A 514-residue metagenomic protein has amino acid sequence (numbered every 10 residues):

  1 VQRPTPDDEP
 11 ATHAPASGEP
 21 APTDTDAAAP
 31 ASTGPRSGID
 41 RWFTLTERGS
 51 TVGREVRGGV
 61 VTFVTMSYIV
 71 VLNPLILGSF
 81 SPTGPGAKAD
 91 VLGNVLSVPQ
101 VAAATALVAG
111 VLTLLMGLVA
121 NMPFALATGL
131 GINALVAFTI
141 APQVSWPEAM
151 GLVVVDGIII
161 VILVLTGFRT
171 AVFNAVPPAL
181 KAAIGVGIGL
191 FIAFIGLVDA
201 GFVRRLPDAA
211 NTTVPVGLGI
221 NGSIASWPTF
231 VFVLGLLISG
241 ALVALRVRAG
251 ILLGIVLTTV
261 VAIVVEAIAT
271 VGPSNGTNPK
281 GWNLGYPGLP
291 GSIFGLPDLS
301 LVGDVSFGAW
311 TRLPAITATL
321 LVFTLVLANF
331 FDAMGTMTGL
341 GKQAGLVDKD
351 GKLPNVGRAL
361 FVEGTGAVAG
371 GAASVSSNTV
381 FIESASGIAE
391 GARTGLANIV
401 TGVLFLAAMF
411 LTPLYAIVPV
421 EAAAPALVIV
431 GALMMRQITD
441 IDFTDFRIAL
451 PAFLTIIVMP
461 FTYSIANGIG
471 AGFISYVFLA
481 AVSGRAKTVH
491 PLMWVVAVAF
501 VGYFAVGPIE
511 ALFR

Functional and structural regions predicted by a protein language model:
V1-G34: Long, low-complexity, intrinsically disordered cytosolic termini of multi-pass membrane proteins
D26-P99, V216-I220, I255, T259-G357 (+2 more regions): Helix-loop-helix hairpins and the membrane-proximal interhelical loops of multi-pass alpha-helical transport proteins
R36-N73, V108-A109, G129-G185, L340-I438: Helix-loop-helix junctions within the multi-pass membrane cores of secondary transporters/permeases
R48-G59, N94-A102, A106, S145-A149 (+19 more regions): Hydrophobic, aromatic-rich alpha-helical transmembrane segments and their membrane-interface anchor motifs
V56, I76, V172, A249 (+3 more regions): Residue-level signature of catalytic and energy-coupling elements of molecular machines, predominantly ATP/GTP-dependent
V60-S67, V111, L118, A193 (+4 more regions): Hydrophobic/aromatic residues within the transmembrane alpha-helices of Major Facilitator Superfamily
V108-G129: Juxtamembrane transmembrane-helix boundary signature
I140-V264, I399-R514: Membrane-embedded alpha-helical modules
